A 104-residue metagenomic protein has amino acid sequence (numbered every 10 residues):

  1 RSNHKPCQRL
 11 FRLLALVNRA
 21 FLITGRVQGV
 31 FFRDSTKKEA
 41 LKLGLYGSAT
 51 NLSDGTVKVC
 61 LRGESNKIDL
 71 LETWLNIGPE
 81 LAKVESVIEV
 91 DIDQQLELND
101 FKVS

Functional and structural regions predicted by a protein language model:
N3-H4: Intrinsic-disorder-associated, low-complexity terminal segments enriched in Asp/Asn/His/Tyr and depleted of Lys/Arg
F11-S104: Intrinsically disordered, low-complexity, mixed-charge
